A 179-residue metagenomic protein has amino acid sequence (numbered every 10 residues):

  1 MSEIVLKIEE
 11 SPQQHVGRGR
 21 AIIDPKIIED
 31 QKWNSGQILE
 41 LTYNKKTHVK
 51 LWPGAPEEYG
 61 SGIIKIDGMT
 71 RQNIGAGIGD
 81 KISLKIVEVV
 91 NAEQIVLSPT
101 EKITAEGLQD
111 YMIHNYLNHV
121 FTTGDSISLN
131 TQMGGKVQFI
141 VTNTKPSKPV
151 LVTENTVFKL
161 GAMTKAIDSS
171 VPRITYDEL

Functional and structural regions predicted by a protein language model:
M1-L179: Beta-strand/loop-dominated core regions that host nucleotide or nucleotide-derived cofactor-binding catalytic loops
